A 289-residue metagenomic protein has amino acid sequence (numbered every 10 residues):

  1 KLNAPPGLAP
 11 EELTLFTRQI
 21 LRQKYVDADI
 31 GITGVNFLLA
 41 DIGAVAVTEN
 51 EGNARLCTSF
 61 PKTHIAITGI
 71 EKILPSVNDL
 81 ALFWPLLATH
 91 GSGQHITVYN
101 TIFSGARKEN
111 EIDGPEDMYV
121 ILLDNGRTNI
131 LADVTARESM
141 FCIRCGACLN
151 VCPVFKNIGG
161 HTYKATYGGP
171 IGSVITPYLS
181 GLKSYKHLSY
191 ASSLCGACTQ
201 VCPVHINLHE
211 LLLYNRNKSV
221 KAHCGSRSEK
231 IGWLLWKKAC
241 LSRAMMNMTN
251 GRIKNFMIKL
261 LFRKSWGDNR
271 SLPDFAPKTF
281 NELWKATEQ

Functional and structural regions predicted by a protein language model:
K1-V134: The feature marks the mature, well-folded catalytic cores of soluble enzymes
A9-P10, S76, H95, T101 (+6 more regions): Secondary-structure junction/capping motif
D41, N150, Q200: Short alpha-helical basic/polar micro-motif
T68, R144, P203-V204: Small/polar loops that bind or transfer phosphate-bearing groups
P75-N78, G91-I96, N150-P153, N157 (+1 more regions): Acidic/polar loop patches that form or flank catalytic/metal-binding clefts of enzymes that bind anionic ligands
N110-S139, V154-F262: Ferredoxin-type iron-sulfur electron-transfer modules in oxidoreductases and energy-metabolism complexes
C142, G146-L149: Phosphate-binding glycine-rich loops and their immediate beta-loop-alpha structural context
I253-Q289: Short linear elements at protein peripheries
